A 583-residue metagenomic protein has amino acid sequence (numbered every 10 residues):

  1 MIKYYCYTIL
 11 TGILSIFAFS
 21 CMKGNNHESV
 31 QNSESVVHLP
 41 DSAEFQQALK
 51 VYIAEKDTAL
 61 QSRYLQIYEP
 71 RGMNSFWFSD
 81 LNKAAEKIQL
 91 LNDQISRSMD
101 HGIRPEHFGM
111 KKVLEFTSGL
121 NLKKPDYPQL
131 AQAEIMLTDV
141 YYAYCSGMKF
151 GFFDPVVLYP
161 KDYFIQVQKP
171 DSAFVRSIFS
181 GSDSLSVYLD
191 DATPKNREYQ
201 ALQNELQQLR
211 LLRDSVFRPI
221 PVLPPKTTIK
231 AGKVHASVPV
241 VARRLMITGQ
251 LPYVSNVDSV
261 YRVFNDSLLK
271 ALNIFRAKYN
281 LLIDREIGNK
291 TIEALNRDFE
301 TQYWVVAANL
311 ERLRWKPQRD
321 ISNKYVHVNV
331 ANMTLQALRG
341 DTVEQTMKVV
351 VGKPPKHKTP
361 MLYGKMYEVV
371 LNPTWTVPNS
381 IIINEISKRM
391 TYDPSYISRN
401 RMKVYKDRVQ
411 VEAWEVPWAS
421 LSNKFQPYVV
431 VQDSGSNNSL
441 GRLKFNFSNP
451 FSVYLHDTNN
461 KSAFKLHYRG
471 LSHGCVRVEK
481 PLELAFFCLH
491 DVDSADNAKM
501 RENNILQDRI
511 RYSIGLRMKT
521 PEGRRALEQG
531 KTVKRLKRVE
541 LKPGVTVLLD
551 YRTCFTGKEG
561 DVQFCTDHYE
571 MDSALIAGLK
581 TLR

Functional and structural regions predicted by a protein language model:
M1-I9: Bacterial N-terminal signal peptides that target proteins for export
I2, S20-L65, E69-P70, Y142 (+2 more regions): Well-ordered beta-sheet/strand-loop patches within structured domains
T8-A18: Bacterial N-terminal signal peptides
M22-Q168: Cationic-aromatic interfacial patches
